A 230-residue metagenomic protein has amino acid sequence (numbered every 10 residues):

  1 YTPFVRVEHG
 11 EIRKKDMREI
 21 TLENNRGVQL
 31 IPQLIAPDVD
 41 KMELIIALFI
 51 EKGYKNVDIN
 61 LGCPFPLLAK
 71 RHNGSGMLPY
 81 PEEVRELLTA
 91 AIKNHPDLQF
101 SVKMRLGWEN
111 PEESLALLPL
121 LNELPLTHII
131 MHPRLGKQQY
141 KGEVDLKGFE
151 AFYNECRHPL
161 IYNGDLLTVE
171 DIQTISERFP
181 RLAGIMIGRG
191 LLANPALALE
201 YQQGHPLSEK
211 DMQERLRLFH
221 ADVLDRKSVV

Functional and structural regions predicted by a protein language model:
Y1-L48: Glycine-rich, positively charged N-terminal anion/phosphate-binding segment
Y1-P3, L30-L34, V57-I59, F100-M104 (+3 more regions): Hydrophobic faces of well-ordered beta-strands that scaffold small-molecule active sites in alpha/beta enzyme cores
V5-V7, I35-P37, G62-P64, K103-E109 (+3 more regions): Active-site beta-loop-alpha junctions enriched in small/polar residues
G10-R13, Q139, N194-E200: Short, charged, surface-exposed secondary-structure boundary motifs
M17-E19, H72-L78, Q138, Q202-Q203: Short glycine-enriched, charge-decorated loop/helix-capping segments at active-site entrances that position
L34, G76, S208-D211: Pocket-edge positions in alpha/beta enzyme catalytic cores
E43-V57, L61-N73, E82-H158: Alpha/beta enzyme core
A90, Q99, P111-H128, K147 (+2 more regions): Alpha/beta catalytic cores of nucleotide-metabolism and tRNA/nucleoside-modifying enzymes
